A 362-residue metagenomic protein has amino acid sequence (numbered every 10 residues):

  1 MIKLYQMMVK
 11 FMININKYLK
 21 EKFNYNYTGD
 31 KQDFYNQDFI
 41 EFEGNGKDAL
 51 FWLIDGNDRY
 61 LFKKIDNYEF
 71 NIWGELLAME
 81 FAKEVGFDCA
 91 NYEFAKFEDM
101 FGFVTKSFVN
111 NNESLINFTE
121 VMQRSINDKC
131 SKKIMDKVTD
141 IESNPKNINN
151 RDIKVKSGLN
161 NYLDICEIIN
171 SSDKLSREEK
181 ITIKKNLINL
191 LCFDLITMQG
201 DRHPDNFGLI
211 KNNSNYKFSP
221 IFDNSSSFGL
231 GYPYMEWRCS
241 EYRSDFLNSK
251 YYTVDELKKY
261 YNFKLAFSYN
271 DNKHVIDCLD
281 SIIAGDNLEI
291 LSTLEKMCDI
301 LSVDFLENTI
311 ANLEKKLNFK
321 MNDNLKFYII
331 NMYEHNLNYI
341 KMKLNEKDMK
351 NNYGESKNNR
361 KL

Functional and structural regions predicted by a protein language model:
M1-F11: Short, Lys/Arg-enriched N-terminal segments with co-localized hydrophobic residues within the first ~10-30 amino acids
V9, I15-Y18: NTP-dependent nucleotidyl-transfer catalytic core
K17-E142: Conserved ATP-binding subdomain of kinase catalytic cores across diverse folds
F70, L159-P233: Conserved kinase catalytic-core segment
L77-E80, N189-T197, I330-N338: Short, hydrophobic/amphipathic alpha-helical patches that form generic packing surfaces within helical domains
M100, V109, S172, Y260 (+1 more regions): Ferredoxin-like alpha/beta domains used as RNA- or RNAP-binding modules
V109-L191: ATP-dependent phospho-/nucleotidyl transfer catalytic cores
N213-L362: C-terminal catalytic region of ATP-dependent kinase domains
